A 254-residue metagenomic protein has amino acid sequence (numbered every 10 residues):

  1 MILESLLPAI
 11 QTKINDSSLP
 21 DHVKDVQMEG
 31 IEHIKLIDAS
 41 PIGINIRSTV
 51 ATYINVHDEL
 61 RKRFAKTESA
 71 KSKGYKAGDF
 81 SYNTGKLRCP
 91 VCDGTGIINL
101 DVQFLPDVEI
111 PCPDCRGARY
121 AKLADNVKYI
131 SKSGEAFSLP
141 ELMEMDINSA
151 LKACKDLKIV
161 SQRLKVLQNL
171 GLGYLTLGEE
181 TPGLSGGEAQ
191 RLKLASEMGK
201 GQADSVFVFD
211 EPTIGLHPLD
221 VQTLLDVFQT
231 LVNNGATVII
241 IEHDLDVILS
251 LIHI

Functional and structural regions predicted by a protein language model:
M1-I252: Conserved phosphate-binding elements of NTP-dependent enzyme cores
